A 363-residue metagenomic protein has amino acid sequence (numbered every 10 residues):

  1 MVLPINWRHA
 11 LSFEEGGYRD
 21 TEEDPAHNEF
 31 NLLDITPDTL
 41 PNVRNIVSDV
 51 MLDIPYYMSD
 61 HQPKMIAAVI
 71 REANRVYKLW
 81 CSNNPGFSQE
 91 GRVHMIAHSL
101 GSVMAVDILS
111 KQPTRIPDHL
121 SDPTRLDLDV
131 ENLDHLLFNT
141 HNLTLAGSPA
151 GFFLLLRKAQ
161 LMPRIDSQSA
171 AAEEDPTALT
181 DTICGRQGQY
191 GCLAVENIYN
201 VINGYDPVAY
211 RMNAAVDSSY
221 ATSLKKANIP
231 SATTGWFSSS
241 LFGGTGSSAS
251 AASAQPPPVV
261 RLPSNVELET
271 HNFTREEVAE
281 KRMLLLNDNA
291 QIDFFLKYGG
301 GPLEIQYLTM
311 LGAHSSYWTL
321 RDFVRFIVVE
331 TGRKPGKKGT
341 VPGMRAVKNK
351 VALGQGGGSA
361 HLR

Functional and structural regions predicted by a protein language model:
M1-Q89: Active-site catalytic motif of lipid deacylating hydrolases and related acyltransferases
L11-Y18, S99-I108, P230, G354-H361: Short, charged low-complexity intrinsically disordered segments located at boundaries of structured domains
R19-F30, N74, D107-P117, A159-A170 (+3 more regions): Amphipathic alpha-helical scaffolding segments
T39, V43, V47, H61-M65 (+4 more regions): Alpha-helical interaction elements in eukaryotic regulators
R44, N74, S121-T124, P176-T180 (+3 more regions): A short linear-motif detector with a strong N-terminal bias
L52-P55, S59-A209, A215, A227-S231: Serine-dependent carboxylesterase/thioesterase catalytic core of lipase-like alpha/beta-hydrolase/SGNH enzymes
I183-R363: C-terminal catalytic-base region of ester-bond hydrolases, centering on the histidine of the charge-relay
